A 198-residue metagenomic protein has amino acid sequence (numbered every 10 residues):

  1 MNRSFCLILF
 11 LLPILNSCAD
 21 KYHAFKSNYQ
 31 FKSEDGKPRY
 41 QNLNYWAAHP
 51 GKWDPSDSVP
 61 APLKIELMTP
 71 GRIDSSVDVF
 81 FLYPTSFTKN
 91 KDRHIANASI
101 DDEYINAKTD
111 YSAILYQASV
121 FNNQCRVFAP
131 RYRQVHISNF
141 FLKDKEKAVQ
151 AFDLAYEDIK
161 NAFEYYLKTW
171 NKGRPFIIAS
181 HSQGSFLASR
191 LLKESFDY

Functional and structural regions predicted by a protein language model:
S4-P13: Sec-dependent N-terminal signal peptides
N16-S17: C-terminal motif of bacterial Sec signal peptides marking the signal peptidase cleavage site
K21-P62: N-terminal module-boundary/linker segments of secreted carbohydrate-active enzymes
A24, Y29-Q30, E34, P84-R174: Active-site catalytic motif of lipid deacylating hydrolases and related acyltransferases
S76-Y83: Short beta-strand element of the alpha/beta-hydrolase
S180, G184: Gly/Ala-rich beta-loop-alpha elbow adjacent to hydrolase catalytic centers
A188-F196: Short glycine-enriched nucleophile-adjacent loop and the immediately C-terminal alpha-helix near the catalytic center
